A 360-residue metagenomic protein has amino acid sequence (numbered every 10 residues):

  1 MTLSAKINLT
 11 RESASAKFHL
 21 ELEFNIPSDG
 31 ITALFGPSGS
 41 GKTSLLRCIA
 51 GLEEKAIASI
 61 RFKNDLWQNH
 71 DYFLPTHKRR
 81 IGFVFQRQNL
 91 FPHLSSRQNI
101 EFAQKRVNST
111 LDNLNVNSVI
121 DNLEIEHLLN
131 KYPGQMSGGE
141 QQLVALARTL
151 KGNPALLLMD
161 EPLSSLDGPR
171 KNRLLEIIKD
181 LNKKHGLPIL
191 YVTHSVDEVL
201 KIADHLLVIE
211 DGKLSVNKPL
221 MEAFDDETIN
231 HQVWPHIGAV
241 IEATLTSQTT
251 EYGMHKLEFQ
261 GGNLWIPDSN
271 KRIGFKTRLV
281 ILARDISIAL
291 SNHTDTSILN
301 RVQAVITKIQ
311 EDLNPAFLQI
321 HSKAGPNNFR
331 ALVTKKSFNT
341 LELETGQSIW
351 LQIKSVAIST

Functional and structural regions predicted by a protein language model:
D65-H70, L111-L128, K179-D180: Conserved ABC ATPase "signature" region
L66-G82, R106: ABC ATPase NBD coupling module
Y132-M136, E140: Conserved ABC ATPase signature
K151-A155: A short, proline-enriched helix->beta-strand linker immediately N-terminal to the Walker B motif in ABC-type P-loop
L157-E161: Catalytic Walker B motif of ABC-type/P-loop ATPase nucleotide-binding domains
K183, T193-G262: Internal alpha/beta loop-helix hairpins
N263-Q310, K335-T360: Glycine/charge-rich catalytic "coupling/switch" loops of P-loop NTPases
